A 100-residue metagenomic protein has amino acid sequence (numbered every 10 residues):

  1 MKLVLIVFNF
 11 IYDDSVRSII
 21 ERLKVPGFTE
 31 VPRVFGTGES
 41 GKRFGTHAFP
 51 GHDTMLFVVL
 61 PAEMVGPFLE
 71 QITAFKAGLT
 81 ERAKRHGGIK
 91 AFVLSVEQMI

Functional and structural regions predicted by a protein language model:
M1-I100: Positively charged, small/polar-rich N-terminal and surface patches that mediate targeting and assembly and bind
